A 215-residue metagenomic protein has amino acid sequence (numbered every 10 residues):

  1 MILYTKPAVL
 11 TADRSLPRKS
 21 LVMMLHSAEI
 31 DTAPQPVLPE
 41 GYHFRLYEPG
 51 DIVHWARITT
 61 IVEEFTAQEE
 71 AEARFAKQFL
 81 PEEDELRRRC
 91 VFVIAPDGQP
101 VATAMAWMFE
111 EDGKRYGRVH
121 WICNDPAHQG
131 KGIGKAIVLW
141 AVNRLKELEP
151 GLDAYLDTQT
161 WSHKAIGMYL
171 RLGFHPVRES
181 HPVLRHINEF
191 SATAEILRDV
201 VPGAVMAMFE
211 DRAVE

Functional and structural regions predicted by a protein language model:
M1-E40: Acyl-donor-binding surface of acyltransferase catalytic domains
H43-W55: A short beta-loop-alpha structural element at the N-terminal edge of CoA-dependent acyl/N-acetyltransferase catalytic
Y47, I122-N124, T158: Hydrophobic adenine-recognition pocket in adenosine-nucleotide-binding enzymes
T60-N124: A conserved beta-strand-loop-helix scaffold within acyl/acetyltransferase catalytic domains
Y116, L145-T158: Conserved GNAT acetyl-CoA-binding A-motif
W121-N124, G130-L145, G167-R171: Conserved acetyl-CoA-binding loop-helix of GNAT-fold acetyltransferases
Y155-I166, P182-T193: Conserved beta-strand-loop-alpha-helix junction that forms the acyl-donor binding cleft
Y169-E179: Conserved acetyl-CoA-binding loop of GNAT-fold acetyltransferases
